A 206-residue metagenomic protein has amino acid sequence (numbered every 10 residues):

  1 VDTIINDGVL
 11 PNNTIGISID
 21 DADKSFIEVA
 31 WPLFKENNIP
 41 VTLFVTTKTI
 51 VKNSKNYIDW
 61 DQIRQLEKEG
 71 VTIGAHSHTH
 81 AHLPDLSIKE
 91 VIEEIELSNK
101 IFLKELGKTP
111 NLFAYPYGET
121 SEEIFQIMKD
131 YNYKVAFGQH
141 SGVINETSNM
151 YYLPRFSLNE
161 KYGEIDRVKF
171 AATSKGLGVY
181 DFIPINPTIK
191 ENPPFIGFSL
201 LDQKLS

Functional and structural regions predicted by a protein language model:
V1-I15, A172-F182: N-terminal pre-catalytic segment of deacetylase/amide-hydrolase enzymes
I5, P11-I15, D23-I124, K134 (+1 more regions): Metal-dependent polysaccharide deacetylase catalytic core of the NodB/CE4 family, i.e., the active-site-bearing domain
Q139-H140: Beta->alpha turn/N-cap motifs
V143, T147-S148, L158: A cross-kingdom marker for long, charged
N159-E191: Short, compositionally biased P/S/T/A/G/V-rich stretches that sit at domain boundaries
P184, P194-K204: Aromatic/hydrophobic beta-strand junction motif of beta-rich domains
